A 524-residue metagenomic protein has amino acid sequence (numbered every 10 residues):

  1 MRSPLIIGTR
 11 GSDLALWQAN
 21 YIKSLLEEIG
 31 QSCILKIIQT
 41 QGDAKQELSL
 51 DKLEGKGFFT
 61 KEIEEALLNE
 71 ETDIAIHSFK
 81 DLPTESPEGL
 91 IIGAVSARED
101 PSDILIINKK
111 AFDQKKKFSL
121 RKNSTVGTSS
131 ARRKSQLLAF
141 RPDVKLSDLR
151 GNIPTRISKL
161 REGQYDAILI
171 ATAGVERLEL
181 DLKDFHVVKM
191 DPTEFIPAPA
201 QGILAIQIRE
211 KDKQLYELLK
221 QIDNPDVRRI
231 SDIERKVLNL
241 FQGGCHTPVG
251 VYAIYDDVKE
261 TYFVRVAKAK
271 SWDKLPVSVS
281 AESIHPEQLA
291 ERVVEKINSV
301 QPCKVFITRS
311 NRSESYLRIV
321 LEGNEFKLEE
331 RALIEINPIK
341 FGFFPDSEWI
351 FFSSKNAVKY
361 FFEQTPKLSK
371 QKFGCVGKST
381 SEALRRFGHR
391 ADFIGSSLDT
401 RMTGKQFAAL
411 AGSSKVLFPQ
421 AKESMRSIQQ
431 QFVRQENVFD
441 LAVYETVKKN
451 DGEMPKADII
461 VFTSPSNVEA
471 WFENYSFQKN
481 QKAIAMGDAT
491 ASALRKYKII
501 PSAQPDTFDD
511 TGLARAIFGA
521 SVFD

Functional and structural regions predicted by a protein language model:
R2-A19, K117-A131, F373, S414-V416: Short loop->beta-strand "edge-of-pocket" segments that line small-molecule binding or catalytic clefts across diverse
R2-E54, F79, A139-K304: Small-molecule-sensing regulatory modules
L48-I74, S347-Y360: Short, structured active-site "lid" loops
F59, E64, H77, L169-A171 (+2 more regions): Short beta-strand and adjacent tight-turn residues that come in two discontinuous sequence segments and form the edges
I63, E295-D524: Signature of uroporphyrinogen-III synthase
T72-I76, D166-A167, W349, I459: Short, Asp-centered acidic motifs that coordinate Mg2+ and/or phosphate in catalytic or ligand-binding sites
F79-K80, E88-D143, K355, D399-L410: A conserved helix-loop-strand patch within extracytoplasmic ligand-binding domains of the periplasmic binding
V95-S124, S129, T193-E194, A198-G202 (+5 more regions): Ser/Thr/Gly-rich flexible loops in soluble cytosolic domains mediating phosphotransfer, phosphorylation
